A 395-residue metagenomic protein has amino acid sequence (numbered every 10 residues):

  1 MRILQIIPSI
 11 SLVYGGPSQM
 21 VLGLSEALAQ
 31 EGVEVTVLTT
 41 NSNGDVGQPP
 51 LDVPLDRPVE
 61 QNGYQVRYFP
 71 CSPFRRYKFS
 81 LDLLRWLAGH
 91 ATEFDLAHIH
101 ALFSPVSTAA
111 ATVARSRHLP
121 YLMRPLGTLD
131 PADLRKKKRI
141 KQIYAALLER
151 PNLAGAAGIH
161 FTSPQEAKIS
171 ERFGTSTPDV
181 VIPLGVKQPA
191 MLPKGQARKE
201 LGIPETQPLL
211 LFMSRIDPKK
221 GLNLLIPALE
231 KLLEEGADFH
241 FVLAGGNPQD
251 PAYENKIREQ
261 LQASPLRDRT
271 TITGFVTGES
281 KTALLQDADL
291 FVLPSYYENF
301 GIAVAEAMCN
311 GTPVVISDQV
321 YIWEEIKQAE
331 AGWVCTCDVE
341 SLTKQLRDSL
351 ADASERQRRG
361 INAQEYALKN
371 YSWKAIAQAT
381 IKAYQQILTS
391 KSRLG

Functional and structural regions predicted by a protein language model:
L4, H160, I203-K220, I226-E230 (+1 more regions): Conserved donor-binding/catalytic core segment of Leloir-type glycosyltransferases
T39, A145-P193, I203-E205: Donor nucleotide-sugar binding/catalytic pocket of nucleotide-sugar-dependent glycosyltransferases
N43-G44, V186, M213, H240-K256 (+1 more regions): Glycosyltransferase donor-sugar binding loop
P49-R57, M191-I203, K256-I257: A short helix/loop element that forms part of the nucleotide-sugar donor recognition site in Leloir-type
E254-V276: Nucleotide-activated donor-binding/catalytic signature segment of Leloir-type glycosyltransferases, i.e., the conserved
Y296: Aromatic "clamp/platform" in nucleotide-sugar-dependent glycosyltransferases that forms part of the donor/acceptor
P313-S317: Short hydrophobic beta-strand element within catalytic cores of glycosyltransferases and related nucleotide-activated
G332-E340, D348-S354: Conserved acidic donor-binding segment of nucleotide-sugar-dependent glycosyltransferases
